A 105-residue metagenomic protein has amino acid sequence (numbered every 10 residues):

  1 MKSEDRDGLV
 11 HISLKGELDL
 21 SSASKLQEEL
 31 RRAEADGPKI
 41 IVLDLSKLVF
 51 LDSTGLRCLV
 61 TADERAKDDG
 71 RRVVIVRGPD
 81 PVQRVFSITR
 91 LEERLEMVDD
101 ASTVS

Functional and structural regions predicted by a protein language model:
M1-V49, V60-S105: STAS-like cytosolic regulatory interaction modules
